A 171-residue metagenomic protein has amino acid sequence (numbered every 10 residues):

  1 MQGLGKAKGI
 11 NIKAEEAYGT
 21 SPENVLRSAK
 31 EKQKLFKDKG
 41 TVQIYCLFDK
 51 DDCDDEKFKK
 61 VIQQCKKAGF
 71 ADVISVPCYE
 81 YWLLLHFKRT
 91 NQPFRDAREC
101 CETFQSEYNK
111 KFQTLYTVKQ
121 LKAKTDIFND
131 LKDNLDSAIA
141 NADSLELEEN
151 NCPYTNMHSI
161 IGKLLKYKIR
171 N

Functional and structural regions predicted by a protein language model:
Q2-E16, E23, K30-Y45, K50-N171: C-terminal accessory helical subdomains adjacent to catalytic cores in phosphodiester- and nucleotide-handling enzymes
